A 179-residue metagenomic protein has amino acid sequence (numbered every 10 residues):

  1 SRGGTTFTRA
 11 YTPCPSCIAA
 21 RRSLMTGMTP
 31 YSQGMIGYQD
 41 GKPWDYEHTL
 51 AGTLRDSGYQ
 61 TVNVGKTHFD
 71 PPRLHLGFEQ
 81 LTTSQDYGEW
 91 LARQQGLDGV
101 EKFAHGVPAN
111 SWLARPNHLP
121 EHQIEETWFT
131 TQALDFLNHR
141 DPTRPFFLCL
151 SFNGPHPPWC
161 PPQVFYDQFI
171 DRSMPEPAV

Functional and structural regions predicted by a protein language model:
S1-V179: Formylglycine-dependent sulfatase
